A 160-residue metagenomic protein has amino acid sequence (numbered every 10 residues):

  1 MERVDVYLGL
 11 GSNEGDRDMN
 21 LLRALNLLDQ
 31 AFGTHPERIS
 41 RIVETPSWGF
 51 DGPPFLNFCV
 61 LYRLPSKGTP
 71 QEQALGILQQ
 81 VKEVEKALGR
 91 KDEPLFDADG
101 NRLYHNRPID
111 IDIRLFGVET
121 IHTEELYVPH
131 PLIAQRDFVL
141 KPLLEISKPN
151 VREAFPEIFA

Functional and structural regions predicted by a protein language model:
M1-V4, I158-A160: Short, low-complexity, intrinsically disordered N-terminal peptides in bacterial proteins
E2-L22: Extended accessory regions or peripheral subdomains of proteins
V6-L8, F58, I111: Hydrophobic residues positioned within well-ordered beta-strands of beta-sheet architectures
L10-S12, V60-S66, L115-V118: Short beta-strand-to-loop capping motifs
N13, I39, V60, D112 (+1 more regions): Residue-level signal for inorganic ion chemistry
R17-M19, P36-R41, G117-I121: A short linear-motif detector with a strong N-terminal bias
R23-Q73, I77: Short, surface-exposed acidic-centric catalytic microdomains
W48-L56, E72-A160: Flexible, gly/pro- and Lys/Arg-enriched active-site loops
